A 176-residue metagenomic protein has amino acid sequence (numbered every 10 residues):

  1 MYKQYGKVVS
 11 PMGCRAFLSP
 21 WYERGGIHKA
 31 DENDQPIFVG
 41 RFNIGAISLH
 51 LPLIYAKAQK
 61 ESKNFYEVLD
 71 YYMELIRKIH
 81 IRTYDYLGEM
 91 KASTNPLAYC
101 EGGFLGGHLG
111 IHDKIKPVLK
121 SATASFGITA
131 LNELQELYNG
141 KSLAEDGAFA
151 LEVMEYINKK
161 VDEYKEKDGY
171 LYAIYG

Functional and structural regions predicted by a protein language model:
M1-K120, K141-G176: Conserved catalytic cores of very large enzyme subunits
T123-L137, E155: Contiguous, well-ordered alpha-helical segments that form the cores/surfaces of helical PPI scaffolds
